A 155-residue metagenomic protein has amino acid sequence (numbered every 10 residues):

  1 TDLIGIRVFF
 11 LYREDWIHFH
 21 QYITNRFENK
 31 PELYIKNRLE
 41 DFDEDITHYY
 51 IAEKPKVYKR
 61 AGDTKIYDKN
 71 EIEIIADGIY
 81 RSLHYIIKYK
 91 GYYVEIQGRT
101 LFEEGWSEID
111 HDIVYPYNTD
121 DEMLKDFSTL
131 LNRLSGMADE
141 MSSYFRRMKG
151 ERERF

Functional and structural regions predicted by a protein language model:
D2: Active-site acidic/histidine clusters and adjacent loop/turn architecture that either coordinate catalytic ions
G5, F9-F145: Long beta-strand-rich cores associated with HINT superfamily self-processing modules
M148-F155: Intrinsically disordered, low-complexity acidic/polar and Pro/Ser/Thr-rich regulatory regions that often function as
